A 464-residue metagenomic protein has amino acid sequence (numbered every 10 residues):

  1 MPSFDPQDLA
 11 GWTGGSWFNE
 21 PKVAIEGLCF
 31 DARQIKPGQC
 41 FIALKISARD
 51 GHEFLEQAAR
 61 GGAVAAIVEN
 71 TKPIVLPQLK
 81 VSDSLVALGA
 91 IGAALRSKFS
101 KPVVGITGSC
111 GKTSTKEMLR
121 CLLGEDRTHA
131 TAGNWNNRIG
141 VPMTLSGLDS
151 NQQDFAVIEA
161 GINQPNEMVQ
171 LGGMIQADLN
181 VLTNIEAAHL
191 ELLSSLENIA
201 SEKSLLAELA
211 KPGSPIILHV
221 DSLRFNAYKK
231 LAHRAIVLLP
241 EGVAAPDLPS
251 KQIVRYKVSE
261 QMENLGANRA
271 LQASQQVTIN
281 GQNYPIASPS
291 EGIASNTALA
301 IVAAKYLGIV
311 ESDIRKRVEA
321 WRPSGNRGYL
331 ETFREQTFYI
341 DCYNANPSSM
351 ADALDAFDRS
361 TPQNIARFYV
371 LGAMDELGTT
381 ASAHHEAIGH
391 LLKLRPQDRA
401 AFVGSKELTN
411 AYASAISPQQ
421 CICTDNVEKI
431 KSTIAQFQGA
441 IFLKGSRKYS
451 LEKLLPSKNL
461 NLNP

Functional and structural regions predicted by a protein language model:
M1-A90, A94, D358-P362, A366 (+3 more regions): N-terminal leader/targeting and accessory segments in enzymes
Q7-A10, L88-V220, R224-R234, S457-P464: Phosphate-binding loop of NTP-binding sites
A48, S324, C342-S417, P464: Active-site beta-alpha connecting loops in nucleotide-dependent enzymes
E69-V75, V181-T337, P362-I365, H390-R399 (+1 more regions): Acidic, Mg2+-coordinating active-site environments of NTP-dependent enzymes
L79-D83, R255-K257, Q419-I430: Short acidic-hydrophobic, aromatic-tinged amphipathic segments that line or gate anion-handling sites
I106, K112, G325-R327, K448 (+1 more regions): ATP-dependent carboxylate/acyl-activation modules
G173, E428-Q436: Short amphipathic alpha-helix with an adjacent loop that forms part of the alpha/beta core around
G439-N459: Peripheral docking tails and interdomain loops at the edges of cofactor- or intermediate-handling domains
